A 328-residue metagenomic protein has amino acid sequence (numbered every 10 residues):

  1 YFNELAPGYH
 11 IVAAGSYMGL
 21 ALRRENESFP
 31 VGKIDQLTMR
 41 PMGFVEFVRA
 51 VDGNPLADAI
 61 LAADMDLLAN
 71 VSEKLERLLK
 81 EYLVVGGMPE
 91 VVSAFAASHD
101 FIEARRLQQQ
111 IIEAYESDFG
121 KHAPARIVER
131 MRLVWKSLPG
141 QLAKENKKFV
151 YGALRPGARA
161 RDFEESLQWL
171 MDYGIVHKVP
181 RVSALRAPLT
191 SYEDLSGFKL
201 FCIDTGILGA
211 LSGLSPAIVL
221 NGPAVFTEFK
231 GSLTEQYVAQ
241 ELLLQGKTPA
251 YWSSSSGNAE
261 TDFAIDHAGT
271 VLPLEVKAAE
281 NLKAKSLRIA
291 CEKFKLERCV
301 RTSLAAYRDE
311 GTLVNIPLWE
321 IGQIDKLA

Functional and structural regions predicted by a protein language model:
Y1-V12: Conserved Walker B catalytic segment
P7-Y9, V31-D35, K247, K295-R298: Short glycine-/polar-rich loops that comprise or flank the Walker A/P-loop and associated switch/sensor motifs
G8, S16, A21-A143: Interdomain motor-coupling "hinge/lid" segment immediately C-terminal to the ATP-binding subdomain of NTP-driven enzymes
V12, D35-L37, F201, A250 (+3 more regions): Hydrophobic/aromatic beta-strand patches that form the interior of the parallel beta-sheet core in alpha/beta enzyme
Y17-L20, V182, S255-G257, A278-L282: Short beta->alpha connector loops
M88, V92-D266: Accessory nucleic acid-recognition modules appended to NTPase machines
I265-P273: Active-site beta-strand-loop-beta-strand hairpin of nuclease catalytic cores that positions key catalytic residues
A278-W319: Catalytic cores of nucleic-acid endonucleases
